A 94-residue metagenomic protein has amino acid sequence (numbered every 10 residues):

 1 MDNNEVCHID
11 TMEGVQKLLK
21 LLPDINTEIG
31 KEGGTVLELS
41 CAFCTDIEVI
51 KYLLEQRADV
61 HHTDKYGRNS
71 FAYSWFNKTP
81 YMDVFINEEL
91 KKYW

Functional and structural regions predicted by a protein language model:
M1-C7, E28-L39, T63-N69: Ankyrin-repeat boundary/"N-cap" motif
N3-D10, G14-L21: Generic detector of contiguous secondary-structure segments
E5-T11, L39-D46, Y73-T79: Ankyrin repeat A-helix N-terminal signature
G14, E48-V49, Y81-M82: Conserved ankyrin/ankyrin-like repeat signature
L19-D24, K51-D59, N87-Y93: Ankyrin repeat domain, specifically the short helix-to-loop turn at the C-terminus of the second helix of each repeat
L39-Y66: Ankyrin-repeat and related helical/solenoid repeat scaffolds used for protein-protein interactions
Y66-W94: Leucine-rich solenoid repeat scaffolds
